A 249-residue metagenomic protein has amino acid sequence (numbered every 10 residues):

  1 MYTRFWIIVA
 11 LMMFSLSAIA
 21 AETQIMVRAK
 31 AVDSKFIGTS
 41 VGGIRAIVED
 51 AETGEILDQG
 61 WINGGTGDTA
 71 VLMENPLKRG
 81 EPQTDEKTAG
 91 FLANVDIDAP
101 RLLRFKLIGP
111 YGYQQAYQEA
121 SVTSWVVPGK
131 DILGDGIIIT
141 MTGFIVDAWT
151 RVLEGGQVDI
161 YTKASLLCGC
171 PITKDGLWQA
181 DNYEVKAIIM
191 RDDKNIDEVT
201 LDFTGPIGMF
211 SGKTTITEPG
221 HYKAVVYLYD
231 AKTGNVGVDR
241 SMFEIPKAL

Functional and structural regions predicted by a protein language model:
F14-A20: Sec/Tat signal peptide C-region and signal peptidase I cleavage site
R28-G38, K163-W178: Short amphipathic, basic-aromatic surface patches that mediate peripheral association with negatively charged
G38-R45, D175-V185: Short coil-to-beta strand junction motifs in C2/discoidin
E52-G60, R191-T200, N235-V236: Surface-exposed loop/edge segments in extracytoplasmic proteins
G67-F91, T204-S211: Aromatic sugar-binding surface patches on proteins that engage polysaccharides or sugar-phosphate polymers
D96-A99, T215-G220: Surface-exposed, short loops/turns at beta-strand junctions within beta-sandwich domains
I97-Q118, Y229-V238: Short acidic/polar inter-strand loop motif in beta-rich domains
W125-C170, A248-L249: Short, compositionally biased P/S/T/A/G/V-rich stretches that sit at domain boundaries
